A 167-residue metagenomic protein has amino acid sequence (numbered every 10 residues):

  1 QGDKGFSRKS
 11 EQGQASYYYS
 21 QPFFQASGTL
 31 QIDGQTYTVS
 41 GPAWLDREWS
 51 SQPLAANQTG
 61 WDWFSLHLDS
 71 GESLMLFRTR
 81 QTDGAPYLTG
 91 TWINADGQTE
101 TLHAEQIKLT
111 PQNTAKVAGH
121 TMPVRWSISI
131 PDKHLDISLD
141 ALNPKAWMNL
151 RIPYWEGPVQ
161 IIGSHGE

Functional and structural regions predicted by a protein language model:
Q1-G166: Structured soluble/peripheral alpha/beta segments that form catalytic or ligand/cofactor-binding pockets
